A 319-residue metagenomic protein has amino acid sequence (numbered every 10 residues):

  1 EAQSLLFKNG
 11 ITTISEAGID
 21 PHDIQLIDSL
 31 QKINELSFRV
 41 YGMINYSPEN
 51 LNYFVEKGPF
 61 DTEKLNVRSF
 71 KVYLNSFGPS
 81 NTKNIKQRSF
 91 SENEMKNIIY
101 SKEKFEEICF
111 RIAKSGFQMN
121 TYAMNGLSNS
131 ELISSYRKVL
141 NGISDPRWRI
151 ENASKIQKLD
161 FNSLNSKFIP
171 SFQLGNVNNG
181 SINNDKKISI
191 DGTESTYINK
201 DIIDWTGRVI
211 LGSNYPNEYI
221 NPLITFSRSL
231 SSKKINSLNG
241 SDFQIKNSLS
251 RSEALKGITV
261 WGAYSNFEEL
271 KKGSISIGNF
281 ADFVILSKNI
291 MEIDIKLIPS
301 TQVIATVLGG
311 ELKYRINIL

Functional and structural regions predicted by a protein language model:
Q3, P21-S130, S134, S163-I169 (+2 more regions): Metal-coordinating catalytic core of metallo-dependent amide/deamination hydrolases
T12-T13: Short acidic/polar active-site loop segments enriched in Thr and Asp
E16-A17, T121-M124, A153, Y215: Glycine- and other small-residue-rich loops at beta-strand/loop junctions that grip anionic moieties
L36-K71, R147-K158, N183-I210: Phosphate/diphosphate-binding loops
F110-N120, L127-W148, K158, F172-I290 (+3 more regions): His/Asp/Glu-enriched, well-ordered alpha-helical/loop segment that forms or immediately abuts the divalent-metal
I318-L319: Residue-level structural signal for beta-strand termini and adjacent loop
